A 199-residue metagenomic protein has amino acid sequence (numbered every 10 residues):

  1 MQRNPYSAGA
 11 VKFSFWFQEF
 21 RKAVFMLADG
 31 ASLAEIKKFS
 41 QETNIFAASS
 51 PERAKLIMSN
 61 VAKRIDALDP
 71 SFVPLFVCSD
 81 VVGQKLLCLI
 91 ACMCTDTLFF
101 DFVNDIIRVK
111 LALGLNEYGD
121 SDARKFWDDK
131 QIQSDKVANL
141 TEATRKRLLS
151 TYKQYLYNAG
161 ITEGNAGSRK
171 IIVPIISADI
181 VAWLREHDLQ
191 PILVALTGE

Functional and structural regions predicted by a protein language model:
M1-L86: Eukaryotic partner-binding/assembly regions in large regulatory complexes
G9-A10, M26, C92-M93, T97-L98 (+2 more regions): Leucine-rich, amphipathic alpha-helical/linker segments
K12-W16, A31-S32, C94-F100, F126-K130: Helix-boundary capping/turn motifs
L87-I90, C94-N116: Positively charged, polyanion-binding regions of nucleic-acid-associated proteins
L111-Y118, K136-T144: Short acidic, glycine/proline-enriched loop segments that cap or flank alpha-helices
G119-D135: DNA-recognition alpha helix
A138-E199: Accessory, usually C-terminal, subdomains that scaffold auxiliary metal cofactors
